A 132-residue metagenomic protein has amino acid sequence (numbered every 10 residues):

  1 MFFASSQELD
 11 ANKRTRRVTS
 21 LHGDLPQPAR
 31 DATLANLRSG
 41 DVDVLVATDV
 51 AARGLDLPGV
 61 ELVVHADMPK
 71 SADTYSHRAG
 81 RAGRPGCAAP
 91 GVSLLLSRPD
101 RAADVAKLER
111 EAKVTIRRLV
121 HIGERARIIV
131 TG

Functional and structural regions predicted by a protein language model:
M1-G132: Conserved helicase RecA-like core
